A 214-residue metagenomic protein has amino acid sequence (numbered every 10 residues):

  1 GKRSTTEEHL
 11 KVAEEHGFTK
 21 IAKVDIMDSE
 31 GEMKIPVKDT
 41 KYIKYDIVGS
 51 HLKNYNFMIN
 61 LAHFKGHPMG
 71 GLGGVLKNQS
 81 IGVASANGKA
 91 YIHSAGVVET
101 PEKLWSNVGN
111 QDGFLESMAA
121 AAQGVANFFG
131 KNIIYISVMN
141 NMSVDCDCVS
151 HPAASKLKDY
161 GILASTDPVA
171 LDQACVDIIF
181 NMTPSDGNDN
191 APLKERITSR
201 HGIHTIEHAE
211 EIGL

Functional and structural regions predicted by a protein language model:
G1-L214: Extended, low-polarity segments enriched in aliphatic/aromatic residues
